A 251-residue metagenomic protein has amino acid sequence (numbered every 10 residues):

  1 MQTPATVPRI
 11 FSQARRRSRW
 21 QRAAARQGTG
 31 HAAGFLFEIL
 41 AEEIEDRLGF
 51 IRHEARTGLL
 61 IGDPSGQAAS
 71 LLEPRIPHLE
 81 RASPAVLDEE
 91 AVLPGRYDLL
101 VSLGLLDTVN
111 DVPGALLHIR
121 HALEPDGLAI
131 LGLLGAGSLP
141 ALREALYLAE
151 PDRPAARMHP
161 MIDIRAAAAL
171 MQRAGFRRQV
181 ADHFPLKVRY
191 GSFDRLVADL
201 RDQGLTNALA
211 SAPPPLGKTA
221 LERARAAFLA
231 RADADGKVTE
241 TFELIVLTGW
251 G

Functional and structural regions predicted by a protein language model:
M1-E42: N-terminal, positively charged/glycine-rich alpha-helical extensions of SAM-dependent methyltransferases
A32-A33, F184-G251: Conserved Class I S-adenosyl-L-methionine
G34-T57, Q67: Conserved alpha-helix/loop element of class I SAM-dependent methyltransferases that forms part of the SAM/SAH-binding
S65-I76: Conserved SAM-binding loop of SAM-dependent methyltransferases across substrates and taxa, primarily the Class I
E89-L100: A short acidic, Gly/Pro-enriched loop at the edge of an enzyme's catalytic core that lines a small-molecule cofactor
S102-L105: A short beta-strand submotif of the Rossmann-like class I SAM-dependent methyltransferase core that lines
P113-L128: A short glycine-rich, Lys/Arg-flanked "PGG" loop and its adjoining helix->strand segment in the class I
I130-F193, T206-P214: Conserved catalytic/acceptor-binding region of the Class I
